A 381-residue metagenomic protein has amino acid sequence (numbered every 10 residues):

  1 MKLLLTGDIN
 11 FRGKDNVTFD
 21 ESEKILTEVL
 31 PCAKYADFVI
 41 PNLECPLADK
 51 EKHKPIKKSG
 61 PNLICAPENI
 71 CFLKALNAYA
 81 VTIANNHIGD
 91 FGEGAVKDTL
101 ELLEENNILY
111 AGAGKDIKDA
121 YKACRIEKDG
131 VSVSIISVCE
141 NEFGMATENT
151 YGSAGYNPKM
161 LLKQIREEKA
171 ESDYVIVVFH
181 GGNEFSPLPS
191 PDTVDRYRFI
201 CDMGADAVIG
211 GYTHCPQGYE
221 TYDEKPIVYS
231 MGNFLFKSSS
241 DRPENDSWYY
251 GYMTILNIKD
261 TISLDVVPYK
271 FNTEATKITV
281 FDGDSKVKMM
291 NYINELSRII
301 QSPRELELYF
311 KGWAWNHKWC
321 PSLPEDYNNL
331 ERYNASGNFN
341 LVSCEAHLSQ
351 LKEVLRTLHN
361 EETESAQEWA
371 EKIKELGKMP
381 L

Functional and structural regions predicted by a protein language model:
L5, F11, S22-A80, E101 (+3 more regions): Catalytic alpha-helical scaffold of carbohydrate-active enzymes acting on polysaccharides/glycoconjugates
L5-G7, V39-E44, K74-N86, Y110-G114 (+3 more regions): Active-site neighborhood of phospho(di)ester-bond hydrolases with catalytic His/Asp-centered motifs
R12-K14, L47-K50, N86-L100, I117-K122 (+4 more regions): Active-site environment of divalent metal-dependent phosphoester hydrolases
G13-T27, G60-L63, E127-V175, D195 (+2 more regions): Binuclear metal-dependent hydrolase catalytic cores centered on His/Asp/Glu-rich metal-binding motifs
A36-A48, N85, I165-L188: Short acidic, glycine-rich surface-loop motifs adjacent to enzyme active sites
E51-K74, Y174-D206: Active-site-proximal segments of metal-dependent phosphoesterases and phosphodiesterases across multiple
N77-A80, P191-Y252: Conserved beta-sheet core of the metallophosphoesterase superfamily
N245, Y250-L381: A short C-terminal boundary segment appended to hydrolase-like catalytic domains
